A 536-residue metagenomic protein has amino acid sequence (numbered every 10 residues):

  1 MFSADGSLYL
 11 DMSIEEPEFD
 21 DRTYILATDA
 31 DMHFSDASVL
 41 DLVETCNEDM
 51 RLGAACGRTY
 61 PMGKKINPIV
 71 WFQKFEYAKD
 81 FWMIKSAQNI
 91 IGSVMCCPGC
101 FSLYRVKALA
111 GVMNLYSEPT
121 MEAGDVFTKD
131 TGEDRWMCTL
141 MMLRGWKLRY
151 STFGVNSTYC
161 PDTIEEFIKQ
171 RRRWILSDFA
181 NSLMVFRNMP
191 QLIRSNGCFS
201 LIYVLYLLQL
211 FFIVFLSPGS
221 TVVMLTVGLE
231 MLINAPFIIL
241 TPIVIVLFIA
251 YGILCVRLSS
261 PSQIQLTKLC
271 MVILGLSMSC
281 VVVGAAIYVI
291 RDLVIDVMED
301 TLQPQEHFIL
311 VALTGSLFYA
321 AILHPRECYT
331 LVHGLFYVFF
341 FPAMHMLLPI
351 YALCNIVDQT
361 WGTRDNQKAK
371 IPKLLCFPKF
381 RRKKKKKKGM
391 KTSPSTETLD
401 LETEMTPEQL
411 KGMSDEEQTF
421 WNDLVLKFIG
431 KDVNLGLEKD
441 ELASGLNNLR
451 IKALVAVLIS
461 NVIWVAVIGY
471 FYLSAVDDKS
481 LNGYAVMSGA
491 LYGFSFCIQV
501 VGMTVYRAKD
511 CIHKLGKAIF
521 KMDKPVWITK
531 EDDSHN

Functional and structural regions predicted by a protein language model:
M1-M231, P342, M346, T360-T363 (+4 more regions): Non-transmembrane catalytic domains and loops of membrane-associated enzymes and transporters that build or traffic
R187-V204, L225-N536: Juxtamembrane C-terminal module of membrane proteins
